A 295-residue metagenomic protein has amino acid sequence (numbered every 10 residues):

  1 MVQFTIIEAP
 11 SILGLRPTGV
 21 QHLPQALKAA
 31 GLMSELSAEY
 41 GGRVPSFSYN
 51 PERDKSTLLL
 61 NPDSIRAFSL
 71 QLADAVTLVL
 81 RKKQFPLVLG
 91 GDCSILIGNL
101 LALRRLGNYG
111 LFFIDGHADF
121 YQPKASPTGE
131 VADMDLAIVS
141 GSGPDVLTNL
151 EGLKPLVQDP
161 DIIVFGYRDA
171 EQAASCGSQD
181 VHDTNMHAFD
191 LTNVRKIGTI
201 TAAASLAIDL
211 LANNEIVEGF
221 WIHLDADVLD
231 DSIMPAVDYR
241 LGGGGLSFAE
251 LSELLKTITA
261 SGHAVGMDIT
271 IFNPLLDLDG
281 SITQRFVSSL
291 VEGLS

Functional and structural regions predicted by a protein language model:
V2-S295: Conserved alpha-helical scaffold segments that buttress catalytic/binding sites
